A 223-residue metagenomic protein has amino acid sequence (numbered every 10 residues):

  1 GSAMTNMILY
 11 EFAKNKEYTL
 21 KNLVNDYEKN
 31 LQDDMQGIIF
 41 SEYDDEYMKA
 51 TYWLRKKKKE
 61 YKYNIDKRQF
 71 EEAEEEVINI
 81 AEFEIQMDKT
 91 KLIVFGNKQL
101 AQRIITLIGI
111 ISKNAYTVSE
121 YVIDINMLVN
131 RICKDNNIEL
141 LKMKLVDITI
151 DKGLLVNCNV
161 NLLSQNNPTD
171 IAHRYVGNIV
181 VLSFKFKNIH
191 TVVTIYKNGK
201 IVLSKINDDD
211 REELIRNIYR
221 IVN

Functional and structural regions predicted by a protein language model:
G1-K89, K98-N166, D209-N223: Intrinsically disordered, low-complexity polar/charged tails and linkers
G1-S2, I93-V94, G199: Short low-polarity hydrophobic stretches
M48-W53, L182-F184, K200-V202: Short, hydrophobic/proline-enriched secondary-structure or compact coil segments at domain edges
K89-F95, L203: Short glycine/threonine-rich beta-strand-turn micro-motifs
K144-K197: Intrinsically disordered, low-complexity segments enriched in Gly and acidic/Ser/Thr residues that form flexible
K187-N223: C-terminal structured interaction module
